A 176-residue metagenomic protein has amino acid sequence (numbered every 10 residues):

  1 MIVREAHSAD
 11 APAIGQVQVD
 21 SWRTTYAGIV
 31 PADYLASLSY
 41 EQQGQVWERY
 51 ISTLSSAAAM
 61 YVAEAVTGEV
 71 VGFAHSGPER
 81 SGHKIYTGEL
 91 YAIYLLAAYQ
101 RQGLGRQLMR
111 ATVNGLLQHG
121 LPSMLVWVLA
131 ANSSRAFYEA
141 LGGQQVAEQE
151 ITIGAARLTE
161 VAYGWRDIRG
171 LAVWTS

Functional and structural regions predicted by a protein language model:
M1-V3: Extreme N-terminal starter segment of soluble prokaryotic enzymes
E5-A9, V17-I29, D33-A98, M109-A111 (+4 more regions): Acetyl-CoA-dependent GNAT
A13, E89, S123, S133: Amphipathic alpha-helical recognition patches that constitute DNA-binding helices
V17, H119, A140-L141: Structural motif
L96-Q102, A130-A131: Active-site acidic-Proline motif in GNAT/NAT acetyltransferases
L116-L129: Conserved GNAT acetyl-CoA-binding A-motif
V126-R135, E139-Q144, E148-S176: C-terminal "cap" of GNAT-fold acetyltransferases
